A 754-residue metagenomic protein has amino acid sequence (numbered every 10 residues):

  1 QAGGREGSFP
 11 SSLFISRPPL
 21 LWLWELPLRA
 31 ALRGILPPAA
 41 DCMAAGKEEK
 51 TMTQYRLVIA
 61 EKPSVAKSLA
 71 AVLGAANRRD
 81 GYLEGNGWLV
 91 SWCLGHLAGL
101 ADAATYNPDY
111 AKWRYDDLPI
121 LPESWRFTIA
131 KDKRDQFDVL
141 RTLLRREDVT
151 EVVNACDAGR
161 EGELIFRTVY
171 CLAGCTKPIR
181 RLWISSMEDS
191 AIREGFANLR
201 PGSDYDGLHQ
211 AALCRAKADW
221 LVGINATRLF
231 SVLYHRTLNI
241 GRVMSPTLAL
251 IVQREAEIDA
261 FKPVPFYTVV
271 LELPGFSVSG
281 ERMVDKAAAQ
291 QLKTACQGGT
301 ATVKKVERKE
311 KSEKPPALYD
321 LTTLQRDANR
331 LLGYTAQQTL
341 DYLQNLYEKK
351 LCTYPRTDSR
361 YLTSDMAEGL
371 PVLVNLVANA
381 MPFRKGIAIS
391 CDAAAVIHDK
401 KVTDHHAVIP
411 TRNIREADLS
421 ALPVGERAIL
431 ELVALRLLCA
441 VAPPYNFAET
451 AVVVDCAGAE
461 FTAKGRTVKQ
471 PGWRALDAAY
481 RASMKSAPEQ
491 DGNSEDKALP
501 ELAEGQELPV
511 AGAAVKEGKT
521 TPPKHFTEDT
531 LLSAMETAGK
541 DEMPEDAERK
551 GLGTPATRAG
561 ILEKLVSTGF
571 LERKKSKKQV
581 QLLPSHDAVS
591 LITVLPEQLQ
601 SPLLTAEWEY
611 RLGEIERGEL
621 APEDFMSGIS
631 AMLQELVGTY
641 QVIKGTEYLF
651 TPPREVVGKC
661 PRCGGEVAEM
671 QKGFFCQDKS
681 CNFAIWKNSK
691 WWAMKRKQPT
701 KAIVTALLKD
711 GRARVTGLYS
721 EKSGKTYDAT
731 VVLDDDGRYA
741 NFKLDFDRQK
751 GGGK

Functional and structural regions predicted by a protein language model:
A2-S12, R17-P19, E25-R29, R33 (+2 more regions): N-terminal amphipathic/hydrophobic targeting modules at extreme N-termini, encompassing cleavable Sec/SRP-type signal
C42-A216, W220, M484, P522: Intrinsically disordered, low-complexity regulatory segments
E48, T53-L57, R79, K133 (+9 more regions): Basic, low-complexity terminal or inter-domain segments flanking catalytic cores
Q54-L57, A155-A158, H235-T237, R308-A317 (+3 more regions): Conserved short loop/turn motifs at secondary-structure junctions
P63-A70, G87-L94, A130-R141, R146 (+18 more regions): Amphipathic alpha-helical transducer elements in NTP-driven molecular machines
D189-L273, R308-S312: C-terminal or mid-to-C-terminal helical accessory/interaction module adjacent to the motor/catalytic core
K286-Y319, Q325: Metal- or metallocofactor-binding catalytic centers and their adjacent structured scaffolds across diverse enzyme
